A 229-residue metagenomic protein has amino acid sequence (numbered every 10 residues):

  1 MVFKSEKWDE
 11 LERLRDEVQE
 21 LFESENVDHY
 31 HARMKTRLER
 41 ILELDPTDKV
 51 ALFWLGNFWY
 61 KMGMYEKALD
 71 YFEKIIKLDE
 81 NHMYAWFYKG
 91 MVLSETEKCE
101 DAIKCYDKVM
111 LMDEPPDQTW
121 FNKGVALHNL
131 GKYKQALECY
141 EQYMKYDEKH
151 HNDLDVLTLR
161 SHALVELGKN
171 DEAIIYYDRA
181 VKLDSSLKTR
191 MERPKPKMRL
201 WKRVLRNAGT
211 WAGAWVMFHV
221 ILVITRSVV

Functional and structural regions predicted by a protein language model:
E12, V50, Y84, Q118 (+2 more regions): Start-of-helix register in tetratricopeptide repeats
P46, E80, E114, E148-H151 (+1 more regions): Short coil turns that delineate tetratricopeptide repeat
